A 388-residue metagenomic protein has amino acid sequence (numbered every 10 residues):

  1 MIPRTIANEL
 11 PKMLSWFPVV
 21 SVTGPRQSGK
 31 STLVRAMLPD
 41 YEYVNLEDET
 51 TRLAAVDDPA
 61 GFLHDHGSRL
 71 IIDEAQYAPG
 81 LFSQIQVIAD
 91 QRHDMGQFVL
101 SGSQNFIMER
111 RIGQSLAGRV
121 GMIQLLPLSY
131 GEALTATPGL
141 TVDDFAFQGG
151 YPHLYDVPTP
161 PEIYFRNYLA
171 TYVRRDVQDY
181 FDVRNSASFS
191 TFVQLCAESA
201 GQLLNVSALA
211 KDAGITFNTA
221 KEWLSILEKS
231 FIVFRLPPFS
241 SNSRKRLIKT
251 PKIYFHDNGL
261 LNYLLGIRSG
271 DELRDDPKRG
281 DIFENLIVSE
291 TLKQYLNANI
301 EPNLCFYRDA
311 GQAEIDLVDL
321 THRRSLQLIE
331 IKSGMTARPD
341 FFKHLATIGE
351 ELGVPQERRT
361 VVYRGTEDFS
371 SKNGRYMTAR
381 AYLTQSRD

Functional and structural regions predicted by a protein language model:
P3-N8, K12-S21, P25, S31-E42 (+2 more regions): A cross-kingdom feature that marks ATP-driven nucleic-acid transaction machinery
P18, G67-R69, D94-V99: Loop/turn-to-beta-strand initiation segments
Y41-R69: Short glycine-rich substrate-engagement loop in P-loop NTPases that contacts/grips substrate
D65-G80: Conserved P-loop NTPase "ATPase switch" module shared by AAA+ and STAND
F82-F106, Q114: Conserved catalytic/switch belt of AAA+ P-loop NTPases
S101-N105, R111, P127-L128, Y363-G365: A short beta-strand-to-loop transition that corresponds to the Sensor-1 phosphate-sensing loop of AAA+ P-loop ATPases
F106-G121, P138: Short regulatory helix/loop adjacent to the ATP-binding pocket of P-loop NTPases
L126-E290, Q294-C305, D309: Interdomain hinge/linker elements that couple catalytic modules in large macromolecular machines
